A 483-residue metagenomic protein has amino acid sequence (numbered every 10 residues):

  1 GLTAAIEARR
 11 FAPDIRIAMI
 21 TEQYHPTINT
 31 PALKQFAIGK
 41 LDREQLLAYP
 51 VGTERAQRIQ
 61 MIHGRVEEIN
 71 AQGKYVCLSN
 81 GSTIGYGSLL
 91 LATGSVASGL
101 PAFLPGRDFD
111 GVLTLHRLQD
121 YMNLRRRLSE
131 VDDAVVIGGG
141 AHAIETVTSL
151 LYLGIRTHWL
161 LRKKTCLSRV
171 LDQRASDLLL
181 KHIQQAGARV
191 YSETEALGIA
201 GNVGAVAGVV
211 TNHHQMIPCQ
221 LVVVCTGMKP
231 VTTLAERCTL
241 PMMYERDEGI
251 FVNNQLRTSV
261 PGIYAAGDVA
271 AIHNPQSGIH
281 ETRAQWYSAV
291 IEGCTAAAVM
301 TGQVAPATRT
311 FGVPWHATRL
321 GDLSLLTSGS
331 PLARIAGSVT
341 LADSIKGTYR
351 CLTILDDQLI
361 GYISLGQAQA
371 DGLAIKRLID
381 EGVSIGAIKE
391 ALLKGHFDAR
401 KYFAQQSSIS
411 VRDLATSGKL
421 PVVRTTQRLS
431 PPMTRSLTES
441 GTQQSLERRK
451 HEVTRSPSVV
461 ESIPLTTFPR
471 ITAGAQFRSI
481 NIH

Functional and structural regions predicted by a protein language model:
G1, H116, G138-G140: Glycine-rich Rossmann-fold phosphate-binding loop(s) that bind the pyrophosphate of adenine dinucleotide cofactors
G1, V269-L373, L420-R435: Mid-to-C-terminal Rossmann-like scaffold of FAD/NAD(P)H-dependent oxidoreductases
G1-Q60, S149-L171: Beta1-alpha1 glycine-rich phosphate/pyrophosphate-binding loop at the start of Rossmann-like nucleotide-binding domains
D14, Q60-C77, I84, Y152-V252: A Rossmann-like FAD-binding core segment of flavoenzymes
A48, G52-V135, V209-N212, V223-T226 (+2 more regions): FAD-binding core/adjacent interface of flavoenzyme oxidoreductases
D108-V131, G201-V210, H214-T295, A387-L393 (+1 more regions): FAD-site-proximal beta/loop scaffold in flavoenzymes
L124, I385-G441, E447-H451, R455 (+1 more regions): Cysteine/selenocysteine-centered motifs that mediate thiol-based redox chemistry or coordinate metal-sulfur cofactors
M216-M243, L323-S407: C-terminal catalytic lobe of FAD-dependent flavoproteins
